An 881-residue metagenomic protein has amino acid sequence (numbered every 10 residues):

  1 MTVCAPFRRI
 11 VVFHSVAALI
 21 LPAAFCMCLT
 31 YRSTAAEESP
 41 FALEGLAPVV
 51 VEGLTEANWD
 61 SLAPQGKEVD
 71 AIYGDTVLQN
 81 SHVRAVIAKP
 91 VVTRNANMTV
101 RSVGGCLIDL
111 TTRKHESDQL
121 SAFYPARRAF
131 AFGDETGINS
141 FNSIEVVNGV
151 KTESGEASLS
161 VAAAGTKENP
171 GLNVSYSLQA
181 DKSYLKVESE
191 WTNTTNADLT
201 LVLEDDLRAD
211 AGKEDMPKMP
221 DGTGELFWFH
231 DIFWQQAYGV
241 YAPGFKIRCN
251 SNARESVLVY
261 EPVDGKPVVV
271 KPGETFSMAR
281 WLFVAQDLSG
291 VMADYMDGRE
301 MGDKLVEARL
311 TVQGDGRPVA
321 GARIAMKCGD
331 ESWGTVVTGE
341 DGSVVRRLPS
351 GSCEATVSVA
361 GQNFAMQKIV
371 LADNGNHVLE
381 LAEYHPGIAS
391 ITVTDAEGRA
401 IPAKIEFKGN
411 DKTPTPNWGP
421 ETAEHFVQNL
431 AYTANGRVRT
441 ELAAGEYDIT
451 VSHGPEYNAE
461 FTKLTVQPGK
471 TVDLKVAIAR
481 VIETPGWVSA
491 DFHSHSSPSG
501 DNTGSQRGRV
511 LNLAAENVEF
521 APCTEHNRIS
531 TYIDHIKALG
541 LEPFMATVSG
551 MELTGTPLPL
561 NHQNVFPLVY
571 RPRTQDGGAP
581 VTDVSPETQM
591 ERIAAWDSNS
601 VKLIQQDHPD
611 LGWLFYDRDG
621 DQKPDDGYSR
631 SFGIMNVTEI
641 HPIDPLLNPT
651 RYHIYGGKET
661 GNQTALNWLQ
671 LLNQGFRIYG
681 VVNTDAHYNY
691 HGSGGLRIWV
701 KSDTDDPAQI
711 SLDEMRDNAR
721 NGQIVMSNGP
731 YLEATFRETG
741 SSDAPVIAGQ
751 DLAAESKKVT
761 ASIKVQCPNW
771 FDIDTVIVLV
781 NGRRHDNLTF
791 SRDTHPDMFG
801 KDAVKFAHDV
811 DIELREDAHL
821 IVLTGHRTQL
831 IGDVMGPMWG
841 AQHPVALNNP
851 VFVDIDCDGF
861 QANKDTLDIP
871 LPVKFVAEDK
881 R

Functional and structural regions predicted by a protein language model:
P40-W59, P64-G66, D70-Q79, P90-V92 (+2 more regions): Beta-strand-rich recognition/accessory modules
Y73-T166, G224-L226, D231-I232, Q236 (+2 more regions): Acidic-aromatic substrate-binding/catalytic surfaces of carbohydrate-active enzymes
T93-L110, N148-G212: Acidic, contiguous internal or C-terminal segments within carbohydrate-active enzymes that form a structured patch used
G149, A396-K404, K408-D411, E421-A423 (+8 more regions): C-terminal functional module detector
V306-G316, L379, G387-E397, I405-F407 (+3 more regions): A short, amphipathic beta-strand motif
C328-L348, N410-A443: Short, acidic Ser/Thr/Gly-rich low-complexity loop/linker segments typical of extracellular and cell-surface proteins
S350-G361, I405, A444-G454, T824: A short, solvent-exposed beta-strand micro-motif common in secreted/extracellular proteins
T433, E456, E460, P485-G680 (+2 more regions): Catalytic cores of extracellular degradative/oxidative enzymes
